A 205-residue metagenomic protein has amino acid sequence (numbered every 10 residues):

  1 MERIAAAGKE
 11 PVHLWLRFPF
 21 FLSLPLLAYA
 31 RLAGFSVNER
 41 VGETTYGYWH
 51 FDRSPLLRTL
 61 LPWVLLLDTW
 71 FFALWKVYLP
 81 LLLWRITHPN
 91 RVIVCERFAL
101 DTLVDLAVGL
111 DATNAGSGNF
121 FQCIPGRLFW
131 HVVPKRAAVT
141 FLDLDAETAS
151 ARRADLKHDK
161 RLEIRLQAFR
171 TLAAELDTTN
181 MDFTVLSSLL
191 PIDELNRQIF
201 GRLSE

Functional and structural regions predicted by a protein language model:
M1-A7: A conserved segment at the C-terminal end of the G1
A7-L16: Conserved catalytic segments around the Walker B and adjacent sensor/switch elements of P-loop NTPase domains
K9, V133-A137, T179-D182: Short glycine-/polar-rich loops that comprise or flank the Walker A/P-loop and associated switch/sensor motifs
L14, L142, L186: Hydrophobic residues at beta-strand termini and immediately following loops that shape nucleotide-binding pockets
L16-P19, S188: Active-site loop/turn elements of alpha/beta-hydrolase fold enzymes, especially the short glycine-/histidine-rich
F18-G116: ATP-dependent small-molecule kinase phosphotransfer cores that center on conserved nucleotide phosphate-binding segments
V92, R97-T171: A glycine- and Lys/Arg-enriched "phosphate-lid" helix/loop adjacent to the NTP-binding pocket of small-molecule kinases
E147-E205: NTP-dependent small-molecule kinase module
